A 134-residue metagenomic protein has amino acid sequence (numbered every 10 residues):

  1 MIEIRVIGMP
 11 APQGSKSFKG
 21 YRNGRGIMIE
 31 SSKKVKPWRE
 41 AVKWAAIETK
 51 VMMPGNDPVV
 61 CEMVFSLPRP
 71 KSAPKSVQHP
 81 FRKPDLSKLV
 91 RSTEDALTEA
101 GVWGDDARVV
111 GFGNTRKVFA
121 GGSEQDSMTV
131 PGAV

Functional and structural regions predicted by a protein language model:
M1-V134: Acidic, proline/glycine-enriched N-terminal capping motif
